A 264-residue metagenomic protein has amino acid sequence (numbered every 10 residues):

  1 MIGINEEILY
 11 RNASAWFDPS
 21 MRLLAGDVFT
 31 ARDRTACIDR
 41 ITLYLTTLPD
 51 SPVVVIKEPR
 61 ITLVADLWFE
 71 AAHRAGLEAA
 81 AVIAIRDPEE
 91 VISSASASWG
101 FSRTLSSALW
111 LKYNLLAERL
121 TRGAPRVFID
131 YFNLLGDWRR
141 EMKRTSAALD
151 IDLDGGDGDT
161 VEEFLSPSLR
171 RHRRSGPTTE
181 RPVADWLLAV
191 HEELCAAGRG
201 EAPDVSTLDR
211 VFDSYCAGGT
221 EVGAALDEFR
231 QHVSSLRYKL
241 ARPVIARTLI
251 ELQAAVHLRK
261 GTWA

Functional and structural regions predicted by a protein language model:
M1, S93, E141, S166-S168: Short secondary-structure transition/capping segments
M1-I38, L249-Q253, K260-A264: PAPS-dependent sulfotransferase catalytic core
I2, E6, R34, I38 (+8 more regions): A structural signal for well-ordered alpha-helical scaffolds and beta->alpha junctions
E6-S20, G76, G100, L135 (+3 more regions): Glycine-centered secondary-structure boundary/capping sites
L24-R32, V55, G100, T104 (+3 more regions): Charge-dense, low-complexity intrinsically disordered segments
A31-T35, E58, S107, L135 (+4 more regions): Generic detection of long, well-ordered alpha-helical segments
T42-G156: PAPS-dependent sulfotransferase catalytic domain
A147-A264: PAPS-dependent sulfotransferases, especially Golgi type II membrane carbohydrate sulfotransferases
